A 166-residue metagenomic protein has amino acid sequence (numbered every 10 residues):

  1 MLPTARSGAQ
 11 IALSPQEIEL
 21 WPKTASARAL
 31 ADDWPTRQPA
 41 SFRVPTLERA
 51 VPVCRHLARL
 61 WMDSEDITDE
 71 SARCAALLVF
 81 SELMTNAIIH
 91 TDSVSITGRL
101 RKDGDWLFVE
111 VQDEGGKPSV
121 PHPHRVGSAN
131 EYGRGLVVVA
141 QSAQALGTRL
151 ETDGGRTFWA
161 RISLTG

Functional and structural regions predicted by a protein language model:
M1-S41, P45, I88-G166: Conserved beta-strand-loop-beta-strand hairpin that lines the nucleotide-binding pocket of ATP/GTP-utilizing enzymes
A58-S81: Conserved short strand/loop->alpha-helix "switch" segment adjacent to the catalytic nucleotide/phosphoryl-transfer site
R59, M84, A143-Q144: Generic alpha-helical hydrophobic packing signal
V79, M84-T85, I89: Short, well-structured hydrophobic secondary-structure segments
